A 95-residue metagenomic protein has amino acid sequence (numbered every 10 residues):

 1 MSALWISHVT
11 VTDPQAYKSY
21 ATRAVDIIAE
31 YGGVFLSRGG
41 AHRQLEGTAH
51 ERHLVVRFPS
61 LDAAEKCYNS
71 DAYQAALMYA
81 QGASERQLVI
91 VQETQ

Functional and structural regions predicted by a protein language model:
M1-R52, R57-N69, Q92-Q95: Short S/T/G/P-rich N-terminal loop/turn motif that feeds into the first structured element of a domain
L61-I90: C-terminal structural segments of small proteins and small subunits
